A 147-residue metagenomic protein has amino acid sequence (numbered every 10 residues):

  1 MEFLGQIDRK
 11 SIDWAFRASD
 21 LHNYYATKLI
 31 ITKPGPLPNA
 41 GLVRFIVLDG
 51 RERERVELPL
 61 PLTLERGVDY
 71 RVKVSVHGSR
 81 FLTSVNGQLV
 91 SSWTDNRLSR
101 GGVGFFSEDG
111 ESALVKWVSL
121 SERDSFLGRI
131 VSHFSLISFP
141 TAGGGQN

Functional and structural regions predicted by a protein language model:
M1-D49: Secretory/extracellular carbohydrate-interaction modules and structurally similar beta-sandwich "look-alikes"
M1-F3, G67-V85: Short tryptophan-centered beta-strand motifs in secreted/extracellular beta-sheet-rich domains of glycan-recognition
D13-R17, L82-S84, S119: Beta-strand signatures of extracellular beta-sandwich domains
D49-K73: Short, aromatic/His-centered strand-loop micro-motif at the edge of beta-sheets
V74, K116-L120: Extracellular beta-strand elements of beta-rich domains used for carbohydrate recognition/degradation or cell-matrix
L82-D109, S132: Short, solvent-exposed beta-strand-to-loop segments that form ligand-recognition rims of beta-rich domains
E108-W117: Extracellular carbohydrate recognition
L127-N147: Activation corresponds to long, low-complexity, non-globular regions
